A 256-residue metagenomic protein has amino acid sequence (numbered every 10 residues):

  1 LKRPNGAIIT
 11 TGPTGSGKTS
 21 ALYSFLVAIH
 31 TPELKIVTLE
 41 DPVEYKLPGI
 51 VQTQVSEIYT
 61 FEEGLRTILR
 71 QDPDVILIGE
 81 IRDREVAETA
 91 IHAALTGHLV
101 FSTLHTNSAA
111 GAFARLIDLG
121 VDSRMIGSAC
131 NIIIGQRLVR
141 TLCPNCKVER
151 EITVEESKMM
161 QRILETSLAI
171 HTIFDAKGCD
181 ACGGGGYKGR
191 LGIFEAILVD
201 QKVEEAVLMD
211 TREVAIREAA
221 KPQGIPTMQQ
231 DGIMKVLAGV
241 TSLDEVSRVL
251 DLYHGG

Functional and structural regions predicted by a protein language model:
L1-G256: Short, flexible helix-loop junctions that flank or precede catalytic/ligand sites
